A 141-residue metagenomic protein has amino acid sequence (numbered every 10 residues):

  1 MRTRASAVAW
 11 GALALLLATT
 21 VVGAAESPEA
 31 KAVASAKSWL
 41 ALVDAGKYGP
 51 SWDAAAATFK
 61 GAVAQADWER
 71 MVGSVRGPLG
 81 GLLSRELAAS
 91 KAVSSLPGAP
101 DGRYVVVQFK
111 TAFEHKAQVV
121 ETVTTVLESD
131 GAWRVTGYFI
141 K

Functional and structural regions predicted by a protein language model:
M1-G11: Bacterial N-terminal signal peptides that target proteins for export
T3, A18-K47: Short, low-complexity N-terminal intrinsically disordered segments enriched in polar/charged residues
W10-T20: Bacterial N-terminal signal peptides
A25-E26, K37-L40, A55-K60, K110-A112: Second-shell loop/turn segments in exported
V33-S35, G49-G102: Short solvent-exposed beta->alpha transition segments
S90-K141: Exposed beta-sheet edge and beta->alpha loop/turn motif
